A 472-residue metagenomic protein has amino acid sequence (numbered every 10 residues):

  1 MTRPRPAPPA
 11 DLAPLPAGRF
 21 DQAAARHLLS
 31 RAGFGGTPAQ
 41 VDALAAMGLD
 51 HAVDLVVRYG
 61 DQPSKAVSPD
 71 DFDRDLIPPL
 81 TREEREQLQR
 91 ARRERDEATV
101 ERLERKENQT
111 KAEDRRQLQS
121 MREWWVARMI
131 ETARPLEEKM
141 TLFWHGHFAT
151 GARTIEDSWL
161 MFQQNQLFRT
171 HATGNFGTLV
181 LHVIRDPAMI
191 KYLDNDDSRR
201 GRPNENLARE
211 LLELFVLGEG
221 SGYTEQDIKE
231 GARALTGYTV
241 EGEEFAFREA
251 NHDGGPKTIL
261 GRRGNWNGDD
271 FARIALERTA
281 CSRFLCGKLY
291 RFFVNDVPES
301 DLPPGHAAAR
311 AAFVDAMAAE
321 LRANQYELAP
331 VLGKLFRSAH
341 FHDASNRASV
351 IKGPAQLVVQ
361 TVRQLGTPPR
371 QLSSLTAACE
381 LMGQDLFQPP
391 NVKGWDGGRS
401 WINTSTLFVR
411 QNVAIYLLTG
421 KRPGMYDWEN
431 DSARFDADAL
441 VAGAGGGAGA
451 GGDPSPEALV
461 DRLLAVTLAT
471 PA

Functional and structural regions predicted by a protein language model:
T2-A10, R90-E107, L118-W125, D157-L381 (+1 more regions): Active-site substrate-binding loop specific to GH73 endo-beta-N-acetylglucosaminidase modules in bacterial autolysins
R3-D21, R26-P38, Y59, D70 (+5 more regions): Flexible, low-complexity segments enriched for small/polar residues
A24, Q40, G48-A52, W125 (+5 more regions): Exposed alpha-helical structural elements
A24, R31, G36-R169: N-terminal accessory alpha/beta regions
L28-R31, A43-L44, A52-V56, D75 (+8 more regions): Residues that form generic nucleotide/phosphate-binding pockets
A45-G48, V183, L335-F336, T467: A general structural motif at alpha-helix termini
